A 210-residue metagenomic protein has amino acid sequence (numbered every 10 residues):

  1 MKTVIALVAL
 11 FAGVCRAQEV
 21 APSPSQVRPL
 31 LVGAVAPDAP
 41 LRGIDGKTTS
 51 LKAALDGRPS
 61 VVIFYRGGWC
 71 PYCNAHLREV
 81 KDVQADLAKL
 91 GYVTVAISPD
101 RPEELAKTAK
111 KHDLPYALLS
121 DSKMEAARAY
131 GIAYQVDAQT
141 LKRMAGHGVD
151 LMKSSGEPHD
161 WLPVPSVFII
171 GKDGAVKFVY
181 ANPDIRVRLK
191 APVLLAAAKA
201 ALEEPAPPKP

Functional and structural regions predicted by a protein language model:
V8-A17: Hydrophobic h-region of N-terminal signal peptides that target proteins for export in Gram-negative bacteria
Q18-D38: N-proximal helix/coil linker or "cap" segments that precede and/or mark the start of modular domains
A36-P37, P59, V164-S166: Short loop/turn microsegments at loop-to-beta-strand junctions
P40-S60: A short beta-strand-turn-helix
A53-R78: Short active-site neighborhood of thiol/selenol oxidoreductases, capturing the structured segment around
A75-G131: Structural microenvironment flanking redox-active thiols in thiol-disulfide oxidoreductases
D121-R186: Thiol/selenol-based redox catalytic cores and closely related redox-interacting motifs
I185-A200: A short, polar/charged loop-to-alpha-helix boundary motif
